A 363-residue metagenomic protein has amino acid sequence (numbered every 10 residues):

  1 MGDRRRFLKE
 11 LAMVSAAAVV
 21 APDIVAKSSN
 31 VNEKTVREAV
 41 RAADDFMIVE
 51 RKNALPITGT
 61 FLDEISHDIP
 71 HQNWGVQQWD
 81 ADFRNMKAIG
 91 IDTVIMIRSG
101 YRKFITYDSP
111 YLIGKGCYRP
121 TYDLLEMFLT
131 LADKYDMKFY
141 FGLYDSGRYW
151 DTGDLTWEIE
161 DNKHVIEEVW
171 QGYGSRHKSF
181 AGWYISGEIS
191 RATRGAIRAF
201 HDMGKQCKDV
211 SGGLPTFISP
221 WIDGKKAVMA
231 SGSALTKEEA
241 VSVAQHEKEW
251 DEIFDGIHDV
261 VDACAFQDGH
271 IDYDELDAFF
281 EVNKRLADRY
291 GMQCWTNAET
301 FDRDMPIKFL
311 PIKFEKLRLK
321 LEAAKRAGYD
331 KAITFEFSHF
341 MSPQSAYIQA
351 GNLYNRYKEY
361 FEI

Functional and structural regions predicted by a protein language model:
M1, P22-R51: C-terminal segment of N-terminal export signals and the immediately downstream linker at the start of the mature
M1-S15: N-terminal secretory signal peptides and thylakoid transit peptides that target proteins across membranes
L11, S29-N32, C294-W295: Residue-level detector of intrinsically disordered/flexible regions characterized by low predicted structural confidence
A16-P22: Hydrophobic h-region of N-terminal signal peptides that target proteins for export in Gram-negative bacteria
V40-I363: Glycan-processing catalytic domains of CAZymes
